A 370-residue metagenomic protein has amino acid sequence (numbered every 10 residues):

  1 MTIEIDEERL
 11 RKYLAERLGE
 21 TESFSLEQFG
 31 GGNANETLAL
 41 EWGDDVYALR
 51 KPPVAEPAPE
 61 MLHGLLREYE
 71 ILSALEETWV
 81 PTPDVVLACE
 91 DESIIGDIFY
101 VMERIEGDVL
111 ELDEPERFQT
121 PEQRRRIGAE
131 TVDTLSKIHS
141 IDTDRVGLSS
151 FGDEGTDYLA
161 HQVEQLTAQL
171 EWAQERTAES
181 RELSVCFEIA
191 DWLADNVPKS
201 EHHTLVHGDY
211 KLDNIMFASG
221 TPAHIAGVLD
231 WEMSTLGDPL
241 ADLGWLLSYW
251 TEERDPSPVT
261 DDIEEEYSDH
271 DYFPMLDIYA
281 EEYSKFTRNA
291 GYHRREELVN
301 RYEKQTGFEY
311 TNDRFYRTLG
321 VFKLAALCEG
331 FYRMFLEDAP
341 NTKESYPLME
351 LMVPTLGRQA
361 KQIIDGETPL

Functional and structural regions predicted by a protein language model:
M1-F24: Juxta-kinase regulatory segment immediately upstream of eukaryotic protein kinase catalytic domains
T2, K285-D313, L324-L370: ATP/Mg2+ or Mg2+-diphosphate-binding catalytic cores that bind nucleotide phosphates or diphosphates via glycine-rich
E27-T204, S219-A223: ATP-binding pocket architecture of kinase catalytic cores
E76, H139-D142, L229, L247 (+1 more regions): Protein kinase-like catalytic domain
D209: Conserved catalytic-loop position in the HRD/HxD motif
V228-S234: Activation of the activation-loop gatekeeper triad in protein kinase-fold domains
A241-T306, V321-E337: Active-site activation/catalytic loop segments of kinase-like enzymes and analogous catalytic loops in related
